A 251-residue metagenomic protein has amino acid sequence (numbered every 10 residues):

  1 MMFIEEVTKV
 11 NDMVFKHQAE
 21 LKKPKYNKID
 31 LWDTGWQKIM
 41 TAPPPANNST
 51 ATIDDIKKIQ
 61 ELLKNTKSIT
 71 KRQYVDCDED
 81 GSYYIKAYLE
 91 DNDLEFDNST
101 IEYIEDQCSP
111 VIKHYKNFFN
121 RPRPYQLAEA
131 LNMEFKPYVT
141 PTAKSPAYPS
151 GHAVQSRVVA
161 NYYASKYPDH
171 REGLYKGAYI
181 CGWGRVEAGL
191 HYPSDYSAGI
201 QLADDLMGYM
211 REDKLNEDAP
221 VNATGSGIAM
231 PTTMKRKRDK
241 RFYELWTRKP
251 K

Functional and structural regions predicted by a protein language model:
M1-A19, K38-T52, R211-K251: Intrinsically disordered, compositionally biased, charge-dense segments
E6-H191, Y209: Hydrophobic alpha-helical bundle signature of multipass membrane enzymes
E129, A160, A198, M234-R236: N-terminal low-complexity, intrinsically disordered patches enriched in charged
G151, G189, G199, A203 (+1 more regions): Glycine-centered flexibility sites
S194: Flexible, glycine-rich active-site loops centered on histidine and acidic residues that chelate a metal or position
S197-K214: C-terminal domain-closing interface element
